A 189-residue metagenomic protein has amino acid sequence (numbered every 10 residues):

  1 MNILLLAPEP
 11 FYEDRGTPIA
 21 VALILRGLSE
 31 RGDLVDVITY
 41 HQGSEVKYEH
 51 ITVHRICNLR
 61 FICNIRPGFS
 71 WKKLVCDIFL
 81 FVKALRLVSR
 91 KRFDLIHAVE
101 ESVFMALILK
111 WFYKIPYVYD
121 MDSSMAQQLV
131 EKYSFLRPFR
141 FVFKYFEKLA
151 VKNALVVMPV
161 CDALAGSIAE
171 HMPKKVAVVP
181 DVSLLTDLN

Functional and structural regions predicted by a protein language model:
M1-S44, V156, V176, P180: N-terminal subdomain of nucleotide-sugar transferases
D14, D77-F81, L95-Q127, D162: An aromatic- and histidine-rich active-site surface loop
L23, V82-S89, F104, I108-F112 (+3 more regions): Membrane-proximal helix-turn-helix segments that form the acceptor-binding/catalytic region of lipid-linked
T39, H54-C57, R140, K144-N189: Donor nucleotide-sugar binding/catalytic pocket of nucleotide-sugar-dependent glycosyltransferases
S44-V53: N-terminal beta-loop-helix "entrance" segment that forms/cooperates in small-molecule cofactor or anionic ligand
T52-V82, K132-F135: A short, charged, and often flexible helix/loop element on the N-terminal side of the glycosyltransferase catalytic
I78, P116, A126-L149, L185-D187: Nucleotide-sugar donor phosphate/pyrophosphate-binding loop at the beta->alpha transition of glycosyltransferases
D94-L95, V156: Structural motif
